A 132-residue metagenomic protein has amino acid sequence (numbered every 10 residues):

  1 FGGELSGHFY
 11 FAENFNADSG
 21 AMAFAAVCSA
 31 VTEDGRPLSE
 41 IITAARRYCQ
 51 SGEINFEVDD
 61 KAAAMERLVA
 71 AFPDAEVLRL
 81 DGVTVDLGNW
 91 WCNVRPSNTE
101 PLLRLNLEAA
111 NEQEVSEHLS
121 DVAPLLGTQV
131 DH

Functional and structural regions predicted by a protein language model:
F1-H132: Phosphate-binding and adjacent anionic-ligand microenvironments
